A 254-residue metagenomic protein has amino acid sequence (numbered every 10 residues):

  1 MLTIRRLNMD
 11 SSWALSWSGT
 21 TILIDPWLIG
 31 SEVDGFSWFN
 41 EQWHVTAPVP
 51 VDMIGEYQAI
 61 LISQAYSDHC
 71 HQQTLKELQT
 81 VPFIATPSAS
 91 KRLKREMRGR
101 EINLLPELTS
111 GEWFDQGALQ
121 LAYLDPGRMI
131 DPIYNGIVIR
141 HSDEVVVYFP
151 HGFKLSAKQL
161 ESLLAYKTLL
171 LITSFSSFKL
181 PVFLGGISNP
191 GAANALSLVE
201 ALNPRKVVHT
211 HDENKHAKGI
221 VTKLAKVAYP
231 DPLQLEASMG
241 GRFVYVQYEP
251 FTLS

Functional and structural regions predicted by a protein language model:
M1-T46, E200-P204, H216, T222-K223: Zn-dependent metallo-beta-lactamase
L7-S18, E112-L169, P190-A193: Catalytic core of the metallo-beta-lactamase
M9-S11, G30-S31, A65-C70, S90-L93 (+5 more regions): Active-site environment of divalent metal-dependent phosphoester hydrolases
T20-I22, Q58-A59, E144-V146, L170 (+1 more regions): Structural motif
T20-L61, Q73-T74, K154-Y166: Pre-active-site segment of Zn-dependent metallo-hydrolases
T46-G111: Active-site HxH/HxHxD metal-binding segment of metal-dependent hydrolases
A85-E144, R242-S254: Metallo-beta-lactamase
S88, A157-F251: Cap/insert and terminal regions of metallo-dependent hydrolase folds
